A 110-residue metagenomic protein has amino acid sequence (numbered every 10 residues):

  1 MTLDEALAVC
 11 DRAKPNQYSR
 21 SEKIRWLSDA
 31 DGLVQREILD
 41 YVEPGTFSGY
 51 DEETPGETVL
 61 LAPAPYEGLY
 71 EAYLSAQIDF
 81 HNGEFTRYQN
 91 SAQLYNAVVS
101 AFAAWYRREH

Functional and structural regions predicted by a protein language model:
M1-P55, T86-Q93, A97-H110: Conserved short "hinge" loops at termini or chain/domain junctions
P15, T58-L60, F80: Residue-level detector of alpha-helix boundaries and kinks
S21, V59-L69: Structural motif
G68-F80: Short, hydrophobic/amphipathic alpha-helical patches that form generic packing surfaces within helical domains
G83: Positively charged, phosphate-engaging catalytic surfaces used for nucleic-acid and nucleotide handling
